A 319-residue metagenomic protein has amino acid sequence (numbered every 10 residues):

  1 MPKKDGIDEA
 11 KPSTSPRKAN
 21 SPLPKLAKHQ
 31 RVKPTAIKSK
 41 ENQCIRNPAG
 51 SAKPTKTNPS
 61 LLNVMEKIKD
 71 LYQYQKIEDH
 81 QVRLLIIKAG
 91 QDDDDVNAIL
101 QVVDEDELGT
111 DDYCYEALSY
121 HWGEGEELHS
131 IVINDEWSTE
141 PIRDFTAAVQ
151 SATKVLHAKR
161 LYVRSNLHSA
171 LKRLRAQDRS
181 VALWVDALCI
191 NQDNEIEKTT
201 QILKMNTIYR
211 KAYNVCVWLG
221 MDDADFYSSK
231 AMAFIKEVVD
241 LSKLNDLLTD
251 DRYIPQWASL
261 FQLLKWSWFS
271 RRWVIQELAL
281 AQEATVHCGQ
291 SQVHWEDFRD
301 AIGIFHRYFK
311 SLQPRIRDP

Functional and structural regions predicted by a protein language model:
P2-A182, N191-I196, T200, M221-Y253: Metal-dependent phosphate/diphosphate-handling catalytic cores characterized by acidic Asp/Glu clusters
E116, Y213, W273: Residue-level detector of short, conserved catalytic/binding motifs and their immediate flanks
V181-V185, A284: Generic beta-sheet signal
V185-A187, W218-M221, C288-Q290: Glycine-rich, histidine-containing beta strand-loop boundary motifs that form or position
E197-L203, L247, A258-P319: Hydrophobic, mid-to-C-terminal alpha-helical segments
A212-Y213, Q282: Short, well-ordered alpha-helix to beta-strand connector turns
